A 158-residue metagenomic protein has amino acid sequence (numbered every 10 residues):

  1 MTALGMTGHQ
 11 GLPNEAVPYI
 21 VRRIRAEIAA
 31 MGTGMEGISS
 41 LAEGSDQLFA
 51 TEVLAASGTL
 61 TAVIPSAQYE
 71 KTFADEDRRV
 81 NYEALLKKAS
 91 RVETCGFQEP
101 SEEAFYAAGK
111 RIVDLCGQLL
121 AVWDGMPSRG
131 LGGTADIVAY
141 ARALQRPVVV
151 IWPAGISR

Functional and structural regions predicted by a protein language model:
M1-R158: Acidic/glycine-enriched connector segments
